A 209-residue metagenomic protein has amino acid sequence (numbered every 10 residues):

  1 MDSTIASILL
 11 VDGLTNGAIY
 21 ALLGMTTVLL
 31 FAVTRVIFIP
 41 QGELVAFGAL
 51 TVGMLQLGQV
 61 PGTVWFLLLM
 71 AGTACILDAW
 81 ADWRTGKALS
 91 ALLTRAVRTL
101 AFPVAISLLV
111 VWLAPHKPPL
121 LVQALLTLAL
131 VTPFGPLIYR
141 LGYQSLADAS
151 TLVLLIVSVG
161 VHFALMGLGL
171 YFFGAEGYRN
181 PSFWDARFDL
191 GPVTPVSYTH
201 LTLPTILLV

Functional and structural regions predicted by a protein language model:
M1-T34, I39-L201: Small-residue-rich transmembrane alpha-helical segments that form helix-helix packing/gating elements in polytopic
H200, T205-V209: Single conserved hydrophobic/aromatic residue that forms the stacking wall/gate of nucleotide- or nucleobase-binding
